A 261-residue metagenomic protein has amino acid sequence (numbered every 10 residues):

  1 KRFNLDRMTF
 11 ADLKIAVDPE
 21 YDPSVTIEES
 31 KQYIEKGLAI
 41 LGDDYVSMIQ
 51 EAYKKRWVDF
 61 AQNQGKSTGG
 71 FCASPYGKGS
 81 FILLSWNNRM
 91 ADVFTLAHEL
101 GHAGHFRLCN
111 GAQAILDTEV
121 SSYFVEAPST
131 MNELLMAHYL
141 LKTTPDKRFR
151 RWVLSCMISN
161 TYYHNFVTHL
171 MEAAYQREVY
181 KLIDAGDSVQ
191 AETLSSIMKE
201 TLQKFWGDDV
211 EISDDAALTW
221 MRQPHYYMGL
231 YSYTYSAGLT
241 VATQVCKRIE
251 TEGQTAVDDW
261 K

Functional and structural regions predicted by a protein language model:
K1-F81: Contiguous, non-catalytic segments that form substrate-binding/exosite surfaces or channel walls
R2, L41-D44, M48, R107-L116 (+3 more regions): Inter-helical turn/loop segments and adjacent helix faces that build the functional surface of alpha-helical bundle
F3-L13, L96, G104, K142 (+2 more regions): C-terminal, non-catalytic "cap/extension" segments appended to globular domains
L5-F10, T68-S80, E99-G111, T144-R150 (+1 more regions): Active-site-adjacent bridging/hinge elements
D12-P23, D43, G77-M90, C109-V120 (+3 more regions): Glycine- and acidic
E20-I27, A39, L83-W86, M90 (+8 more regions): Hydrophobic alpha-helical scaffolding
W86-N110, E126-S129, L134, Y175 (+1 more regions): Active-site recognition of the HExxH zinc-binding catalytic motif
V120-F149, I158-N160, H164, G238: Post-HExxH zinc-binding segment in Zn-dependent metallohydrolases
